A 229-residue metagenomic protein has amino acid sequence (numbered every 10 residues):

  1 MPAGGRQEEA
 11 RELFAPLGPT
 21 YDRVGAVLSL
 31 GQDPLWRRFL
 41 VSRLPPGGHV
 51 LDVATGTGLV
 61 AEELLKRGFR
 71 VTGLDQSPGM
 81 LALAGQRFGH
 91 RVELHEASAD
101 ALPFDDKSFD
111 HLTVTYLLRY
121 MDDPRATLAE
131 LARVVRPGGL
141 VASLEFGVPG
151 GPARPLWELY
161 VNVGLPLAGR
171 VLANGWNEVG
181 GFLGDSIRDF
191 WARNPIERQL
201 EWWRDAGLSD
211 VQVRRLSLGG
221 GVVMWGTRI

Functional and structural regions predicted by a protein language model:
M1-T20, V161, L172, W176: N-terminal, positively charged/glycine-rich alpha-helical extensions of SAM-dependent methyltransferases
L30-G47: Conserved alpha-helix/loop element of class I SAM-dependent methyltransferases that forms part of the SAM/SAH-binding
H49-A101: Class I SAM-dependent methyltransferase SAM/SAH-binding core
D100-L112: A short acidic, Gly/Pro-enriched loop at the edge of an enzyme's catalytic core that lines a small-molecule cofactor
D110-P124: A short SAM/SAH-binding and catalytic strip from SAM-dependent methyltransferases
R125-L140: A short glycine-rich, Lys/Arg-flanked "PGG" loop and its adjoining helix->strand segment in the class I
V148-W202, Q212: C-terminal alpha-helical "lid/dimerization" subdomain adjacent to the S-adenosyl-L-methionine
G207-I229: Core SAM-dependent methyltransferase catalytic element
